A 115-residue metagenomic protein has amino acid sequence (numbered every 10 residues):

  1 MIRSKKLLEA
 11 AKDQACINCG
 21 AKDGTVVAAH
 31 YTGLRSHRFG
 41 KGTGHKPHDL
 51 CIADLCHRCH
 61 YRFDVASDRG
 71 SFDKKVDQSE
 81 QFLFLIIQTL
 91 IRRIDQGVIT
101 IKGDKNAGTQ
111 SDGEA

Functional and structural regions predicted by a protein language model:
M1-E9, F39-K46: Short, intrinsically disordered, charge-biased short linear motifs at domain edges
I2-T32: Short cysteine-rich loop/turn motifs with clustered Cys
G20, H57-H60: Cys/His-coordinated zinc-binding microdomains
H30-G40: A short, surface-exposed loop/turn module that caps and links secondary-structure elements
R38-C51, Y61-A115: Polybasic, low-complexity binding patches
I52, C56: Short alpha-helix carrying the canonical HExxH Zn2+-binding catalytic motif
